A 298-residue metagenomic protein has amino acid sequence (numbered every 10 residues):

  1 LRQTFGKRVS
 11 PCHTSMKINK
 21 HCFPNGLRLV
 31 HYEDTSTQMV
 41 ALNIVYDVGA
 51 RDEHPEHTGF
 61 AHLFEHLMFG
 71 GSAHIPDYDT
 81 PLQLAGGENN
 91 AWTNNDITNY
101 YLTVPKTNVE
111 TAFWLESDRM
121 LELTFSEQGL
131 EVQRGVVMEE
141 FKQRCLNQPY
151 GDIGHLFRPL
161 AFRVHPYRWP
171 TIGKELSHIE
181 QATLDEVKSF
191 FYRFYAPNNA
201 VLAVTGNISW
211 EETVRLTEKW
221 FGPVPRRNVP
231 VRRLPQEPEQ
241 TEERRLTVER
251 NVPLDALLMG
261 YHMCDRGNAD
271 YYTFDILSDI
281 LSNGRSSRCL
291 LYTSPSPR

Functional and structural regions predicted by a protein language model:
S15-T37: N- or domain-start disorder-to-order transition segments that initiate the globular core
I18, C22, D79-V229, Q236-P238 (+6 more regions): Charge-rich, well-structured scaffold segments of protease-associated domains
E33-T35, T93, R250: Short, low-complexity Ser/Thr-rich regulatory SLiMs
A41-T103, W169-I172, N283-S294: M16/MPP (pitrilysin/insulinase) zinc-metallopeptidase core fold and M16-derived inactive scaffolds
E243-E249: Short, low-order "capping/linker" segments at domain edges
